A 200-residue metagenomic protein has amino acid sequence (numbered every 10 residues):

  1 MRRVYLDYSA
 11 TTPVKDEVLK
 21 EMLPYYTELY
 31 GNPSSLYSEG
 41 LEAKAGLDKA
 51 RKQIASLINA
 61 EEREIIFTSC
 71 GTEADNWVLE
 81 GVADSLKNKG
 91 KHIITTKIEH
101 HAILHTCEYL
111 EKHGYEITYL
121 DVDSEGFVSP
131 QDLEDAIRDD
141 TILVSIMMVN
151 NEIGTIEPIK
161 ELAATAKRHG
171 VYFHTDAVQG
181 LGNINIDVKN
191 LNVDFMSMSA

Functional and structural regions predicted by a protein language model:
M1-A200: Pyridoxal 5′-phosphate
